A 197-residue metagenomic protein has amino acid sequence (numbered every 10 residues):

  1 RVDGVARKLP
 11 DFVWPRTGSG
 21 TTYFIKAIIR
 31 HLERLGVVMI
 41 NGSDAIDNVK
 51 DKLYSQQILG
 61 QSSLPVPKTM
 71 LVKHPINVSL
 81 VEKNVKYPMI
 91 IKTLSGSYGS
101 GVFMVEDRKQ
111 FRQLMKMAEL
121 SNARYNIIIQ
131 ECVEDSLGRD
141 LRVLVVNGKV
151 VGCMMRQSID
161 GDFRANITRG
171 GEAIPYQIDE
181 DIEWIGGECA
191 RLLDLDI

Functional and structural regions predicted by a protein language model:
R1-L9, T21-T22: Glycine-rich, highly charged phosphate/nucleotide-binding loops
G4-K8, L32-G36, I40, D44-G138: Active-site nucleotide/adenylate-binding loops and adjacent lid/helix of ATP-dependent enzymes
W14-P15: Redox-cofactor binding/interface segments in oxidoreductases and associated redox assembly factors
G18-G20, S95-G96: Short glycine-rich anion-binding loops that position phosphate/pyrophosphate groups of nucleotides and phosphorylated
I25-H31: A short acidic, amphipathic alpha-helical/loop segment
I28, V78, G186: Aromatic/hydrophobic pocket-lining residues that form π-stacking "cages" and hydrophobic walls in ligand
F103-C189: Phosphate-binding site of ATP-dependent enzymes
D194-D196: Phosphate/ribose-recognition catalytic cores of enzymes acting on nucleotide-derived substrates
